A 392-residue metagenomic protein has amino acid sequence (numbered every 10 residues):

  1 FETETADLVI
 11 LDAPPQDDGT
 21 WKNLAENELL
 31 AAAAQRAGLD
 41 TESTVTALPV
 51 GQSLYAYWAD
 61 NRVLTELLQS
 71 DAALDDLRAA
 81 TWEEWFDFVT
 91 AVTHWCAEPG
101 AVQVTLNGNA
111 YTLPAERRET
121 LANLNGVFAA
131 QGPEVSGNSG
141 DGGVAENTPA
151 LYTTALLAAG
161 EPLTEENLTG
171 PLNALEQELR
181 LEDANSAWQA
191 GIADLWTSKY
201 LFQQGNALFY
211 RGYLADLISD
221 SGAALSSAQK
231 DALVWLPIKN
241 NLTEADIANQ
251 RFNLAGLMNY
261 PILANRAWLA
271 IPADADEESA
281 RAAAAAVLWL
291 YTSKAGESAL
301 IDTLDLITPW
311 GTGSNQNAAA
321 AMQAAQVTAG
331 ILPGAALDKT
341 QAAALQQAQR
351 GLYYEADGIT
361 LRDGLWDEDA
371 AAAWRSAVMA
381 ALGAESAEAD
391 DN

Functional and structural regions predicted by a protein language model:
F1-A56, T65, L236, T243-G256: Hinge/lid segment of periplasmic solute-binding proteins
F1-V9, F86-H94, D183, D194-Y210 (+2 more regions): Short helices/loops that flank or line small-molecule/ion binding pockets
P14-D18, R211-Q229, N241-E244: A ligand-binding cleft/hinge motif common to bilobed small-molecule-binding domains
A37-V50, Y55-Y57, E83-T164, A207: Extracytoplasmic/periplasmic solute-binding protein
Y55-A59, L269-A270: Short glycine- and hydrophobic/aromatic-rich loop-to-beta-strand nucleating segment in the catalytic cores
F86-T90, G137-T197, L201, D231-K239 (+1 more regions): Glycine-centered hinge/linker elements that transmit conformational signals in sensory and ligand-binding systems
L225-G313: Extracytoplasmic/periplasmic substrate-recognition and gating elements
A325-N392: C-terminal capping/gating helix-and-loop segments adjacent to ligand/active sites or protein-protein/ligand interfaces
